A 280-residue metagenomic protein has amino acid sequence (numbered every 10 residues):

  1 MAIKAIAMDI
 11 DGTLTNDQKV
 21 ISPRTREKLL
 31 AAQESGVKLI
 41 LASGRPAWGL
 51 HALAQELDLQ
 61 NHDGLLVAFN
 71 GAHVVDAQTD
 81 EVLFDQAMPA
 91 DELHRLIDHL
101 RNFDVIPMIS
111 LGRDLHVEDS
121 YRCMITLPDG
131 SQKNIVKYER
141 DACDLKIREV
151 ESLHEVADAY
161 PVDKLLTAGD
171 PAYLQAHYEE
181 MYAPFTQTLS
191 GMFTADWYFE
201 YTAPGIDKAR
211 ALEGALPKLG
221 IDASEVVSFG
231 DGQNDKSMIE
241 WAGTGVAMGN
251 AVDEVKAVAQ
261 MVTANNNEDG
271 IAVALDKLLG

Functional and structural regions predicted by a protein language model:
M1-A5, S22, F199-G280: Mg2+-dependent phosphoryl-transfer enzymes with acidic/Ser/Thr/Gly-rich catalytic loops
K4-K19: Asp-based phosphoryl-transfer active-site loop
K19-G36, D85-E92, I147-V150, A203-P217 (+1 more regions): Short, acidic loop-to-helix structural element flanking the phosphoryl-transfer center in phosphate-processing enzymes
P23-K133: Active-site phosphate-binding/coordination module
T25, L50-A54, H177, M181 (+2 more regions): Hydrophobic packing residues within well-ordered alpha-helices of enzyme cores
G36-I40, H62-G64, K164, S224-E225 (+1 more regions): Short active-site oxyanion
L57, H62, N70, P184-Q187 (+2 more regions): Short, structured coil segments at secondary-structure junctions
H99, F103-V105, S110-F229: Conserved acidic, metal-coordinating active-site core of Asp-based, Mg2+-dependent phosphoryl-transfer enzymes
